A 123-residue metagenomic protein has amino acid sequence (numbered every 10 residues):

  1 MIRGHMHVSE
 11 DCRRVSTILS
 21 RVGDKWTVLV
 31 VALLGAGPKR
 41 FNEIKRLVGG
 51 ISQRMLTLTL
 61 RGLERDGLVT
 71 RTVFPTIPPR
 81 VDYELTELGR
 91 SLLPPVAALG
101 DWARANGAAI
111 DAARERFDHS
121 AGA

Functional and structural regions predicted by a protein language model:
M1-S9: Short, intrinsically disordered or compositionally biased N-terminal tails of bacterial proteins
I2-R3, R14, A32, S91-A123: Amphipathic alpha-helical dimerization/coiled-coil segments that flank or bridge DNA-binding/regulatory modules
S9, F74-P75: N-terminal secretory/targeting leader peptides
S9-M55, D82: N-terminal helix-turn-helix DNA-binding core of bacterial DNA-binding proteins
L56, L60-L63: Basic amphipathic alpha-helical segments that dock to polyanions
P75-L99: Basic, amphipathic "hinge/linker" alpha-helix immediately C-terminal to the N-terminal HTH DNA-binding motif
